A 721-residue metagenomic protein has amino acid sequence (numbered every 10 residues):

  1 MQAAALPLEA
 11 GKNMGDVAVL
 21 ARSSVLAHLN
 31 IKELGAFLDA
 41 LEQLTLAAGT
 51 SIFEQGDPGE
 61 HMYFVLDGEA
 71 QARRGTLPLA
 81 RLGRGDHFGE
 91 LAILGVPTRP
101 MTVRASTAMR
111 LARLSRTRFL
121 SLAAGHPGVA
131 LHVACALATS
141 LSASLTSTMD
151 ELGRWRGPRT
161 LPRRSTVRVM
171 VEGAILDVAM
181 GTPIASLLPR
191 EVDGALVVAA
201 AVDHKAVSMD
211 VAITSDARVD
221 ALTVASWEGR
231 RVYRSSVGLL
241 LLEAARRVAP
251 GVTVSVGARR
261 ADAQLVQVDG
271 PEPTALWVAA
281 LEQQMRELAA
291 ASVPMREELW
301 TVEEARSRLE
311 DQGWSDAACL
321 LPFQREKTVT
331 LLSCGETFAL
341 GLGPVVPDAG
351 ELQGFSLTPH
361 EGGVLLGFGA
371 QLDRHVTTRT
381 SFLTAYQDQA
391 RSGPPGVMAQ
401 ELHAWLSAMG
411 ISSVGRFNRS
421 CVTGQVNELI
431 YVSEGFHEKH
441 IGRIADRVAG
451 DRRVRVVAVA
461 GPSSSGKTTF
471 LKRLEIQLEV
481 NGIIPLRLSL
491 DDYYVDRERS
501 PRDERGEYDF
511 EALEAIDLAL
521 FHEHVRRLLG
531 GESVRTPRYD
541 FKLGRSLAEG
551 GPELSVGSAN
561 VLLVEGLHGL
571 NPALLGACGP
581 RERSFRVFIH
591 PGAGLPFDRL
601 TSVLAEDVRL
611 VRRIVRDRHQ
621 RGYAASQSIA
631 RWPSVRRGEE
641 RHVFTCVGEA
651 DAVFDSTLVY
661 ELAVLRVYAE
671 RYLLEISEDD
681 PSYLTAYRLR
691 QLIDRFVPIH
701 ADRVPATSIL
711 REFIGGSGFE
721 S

Functional and structural regions predicted by a protein language model:
D16, N30-A36, T98-P100, R116-G157: A small-molecule sensor/coupling module
V17-G75, L82-R84, F88: Regulatory nucleotide-sensing modules
V211-T214, R218-R231, A244, T253-K439 (+1 more regions): Auxiliary tRNA-acceptor-end handling modules of aminoacyl-tRNA synthetases
V426, R452, P572, G576-S721: Conserved NTP phosphate-binding and transfer environment spanning the P-loop NTPase/kinase superfamily
V457-V459: Hydrophobic anchor at the beta1->P-loop junction of P-loop NTPases
K467: Conserved lysine of the Walker
F470, L474: Hydrophobic positions on the alpha1 helix immediately C-terminal to the Walker A/P-loop
L486, V495, R499-K542: Conserved nucleotide-sensing/catalytic segment adjacent to the nucleotide-binding pocket in NTP-handling enzymes
